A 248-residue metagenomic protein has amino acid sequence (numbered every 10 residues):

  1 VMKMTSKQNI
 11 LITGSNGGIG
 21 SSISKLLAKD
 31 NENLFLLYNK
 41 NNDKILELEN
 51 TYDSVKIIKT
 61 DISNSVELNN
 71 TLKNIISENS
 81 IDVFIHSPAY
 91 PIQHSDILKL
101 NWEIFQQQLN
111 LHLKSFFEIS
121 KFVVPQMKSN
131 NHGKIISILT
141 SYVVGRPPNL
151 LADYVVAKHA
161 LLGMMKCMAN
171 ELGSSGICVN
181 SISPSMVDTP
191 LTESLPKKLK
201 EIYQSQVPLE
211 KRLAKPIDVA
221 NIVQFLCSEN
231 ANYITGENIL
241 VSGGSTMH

Functional and structural regions predicted by a protein language model:
N16-G17: Conserved glycine-rich cofactor-binding loop
A89-Q106, N149-D153, E193-K197: Conserved mid-core segment of classical short-chain dehydrogenase/reductases
Y90, K134-A160, M165-S174, M186: Catalytic loop of short-chain dehydrogenase/reductase
L98-F117, H132, I136, L161: Catalytic Tyr-X3-Lys loop
P125, N170-E171, N232: Alpha-helical segment proximal to the catalytic Tyr-Lys
G173, C178, I234-G236: Short, small/polar-rich loop/turn modules that mediate ligand/substrate recognition or access, typified
P208-V219, N230: A conserved structural motif in NAD(P)-dependent oxidoreductases
Q224, T235-H248: Short C-terminal tail/terminal secondary-structure segment of NAD(P)H-dependent dehydrogenase/reductase domains
